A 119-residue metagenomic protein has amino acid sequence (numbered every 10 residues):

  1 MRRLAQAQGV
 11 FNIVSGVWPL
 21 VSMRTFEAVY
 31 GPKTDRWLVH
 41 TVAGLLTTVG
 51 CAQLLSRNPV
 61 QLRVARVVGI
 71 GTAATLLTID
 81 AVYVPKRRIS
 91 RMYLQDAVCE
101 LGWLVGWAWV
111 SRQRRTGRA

Functional and structural regions predicted by a protein language model:
M1-A119: Short amphipathic, positively biased membrane-proximal segments that drive organelle/inner-membrane targeting
